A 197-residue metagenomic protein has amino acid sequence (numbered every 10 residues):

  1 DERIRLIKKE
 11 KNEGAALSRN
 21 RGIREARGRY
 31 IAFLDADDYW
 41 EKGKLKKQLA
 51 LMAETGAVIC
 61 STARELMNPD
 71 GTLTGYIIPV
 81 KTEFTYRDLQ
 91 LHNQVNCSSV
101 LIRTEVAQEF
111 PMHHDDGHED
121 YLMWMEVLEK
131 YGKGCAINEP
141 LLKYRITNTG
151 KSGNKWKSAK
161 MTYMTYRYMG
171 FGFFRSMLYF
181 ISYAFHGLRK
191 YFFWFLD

Functional and structural regions predicted by a protein language model:
D1-K8: Acidic donor-binding segment of Leloir-type glycosyltransferases
K9-A26, K47: Glycine-rich, basic loop-to-helix element that forms the pyrophosphate-binding segment of sugar-nucleotide handling
R24, P79-K157: Conserved nucleotide-sugar donor-binding catalytic segment
R27, E41-K42, R103: GHKL-family ATP-binding catalytic core of two-component histidine kinases
I31: Short aromatic/hydrophobic "clamp" motif used to bind/position activated sugar donors
D35-Y39, A63: The conserved acidic donor/metal-binding loop of glycosyltransferases
G43-T74: Conserved donor NDP-sugar-binding/catalytic core segment of glycosyltransferases
G134, L141, N148-D197: Non-catalytic, C-terminal membrane-associated alpha-helical segments of glycosyltransferases
